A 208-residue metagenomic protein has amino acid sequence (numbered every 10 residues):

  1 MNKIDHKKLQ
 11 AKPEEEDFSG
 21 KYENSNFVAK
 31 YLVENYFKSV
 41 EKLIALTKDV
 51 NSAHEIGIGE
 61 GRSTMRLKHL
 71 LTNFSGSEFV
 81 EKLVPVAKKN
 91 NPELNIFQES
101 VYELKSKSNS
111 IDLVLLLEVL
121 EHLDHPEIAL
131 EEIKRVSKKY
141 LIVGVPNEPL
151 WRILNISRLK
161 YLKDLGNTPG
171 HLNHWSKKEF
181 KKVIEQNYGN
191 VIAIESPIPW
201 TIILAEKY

Functional and structural regions predicted by a protein language model:
M1-S108, L130, L159-Y188, A193-Y208: Conserved N-terminal segment of class I S-adenosyl-L-methionine
L115: A conserved beta-strand element that flanks and buttresses the S-adenosyl-L-methionine
V119: Hydrophobic adenine-recognition pocket in adenosine-nucleotide-binding enzymes
L123-E132: A short, conserved alpha-helix within the catalytic core of class I
K138-P146: Conserved beta-strand signature within the Rossmann-like core of class I S-adenosyl-L-methionine
N147-W151: Short "lid" loop at the C-terminus of a central beta-strand within the Rossmann-like core of SAM-dependent
R152-S157: Short aromatic-enriched loop/helix-cap "lid" or pocket-rim segments at secondary-structure transitions that line
